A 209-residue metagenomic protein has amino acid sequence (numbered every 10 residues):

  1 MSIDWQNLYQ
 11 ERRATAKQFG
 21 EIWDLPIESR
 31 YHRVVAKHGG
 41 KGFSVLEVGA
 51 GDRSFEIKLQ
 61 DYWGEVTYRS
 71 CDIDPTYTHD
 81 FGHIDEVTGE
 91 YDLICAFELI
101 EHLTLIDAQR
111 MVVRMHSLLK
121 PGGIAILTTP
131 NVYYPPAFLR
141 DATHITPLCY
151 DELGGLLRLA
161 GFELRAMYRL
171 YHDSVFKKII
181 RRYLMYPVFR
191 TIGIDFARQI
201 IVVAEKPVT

Functional and structural regions predicted by a protein language model:
M1-C95, I106-V113, L118, D151 (+4 more regions): Conserved N-terminal segment of class I S-adenosyl-L-methionine
G51, P130-P135, P147, L170-S174: Short "lid" loop at the C-terminus of a central beta-strand within the Rossmann-like core of SAM-dependent
Y77, Y134-L139: A short acidic, helix-capping loop that chelates divalent metal ions and anchors anionic groups
F97-H102: Short catalytic micro-motifs in class I SAM-dependent methyltransferases
G122-T129: Conserved beta-strand signature within the Rossmann-like core of class I S-adenosyl-L-methionine
A137-L156: Acceptor-substrate binding/catalytic loop of class I
L159-A166: Substrate-binding/catalytic lobe of Class I Rossmann-like enzymes that use SAM or dcSAM, i.e., the mid-to-C-terminal
